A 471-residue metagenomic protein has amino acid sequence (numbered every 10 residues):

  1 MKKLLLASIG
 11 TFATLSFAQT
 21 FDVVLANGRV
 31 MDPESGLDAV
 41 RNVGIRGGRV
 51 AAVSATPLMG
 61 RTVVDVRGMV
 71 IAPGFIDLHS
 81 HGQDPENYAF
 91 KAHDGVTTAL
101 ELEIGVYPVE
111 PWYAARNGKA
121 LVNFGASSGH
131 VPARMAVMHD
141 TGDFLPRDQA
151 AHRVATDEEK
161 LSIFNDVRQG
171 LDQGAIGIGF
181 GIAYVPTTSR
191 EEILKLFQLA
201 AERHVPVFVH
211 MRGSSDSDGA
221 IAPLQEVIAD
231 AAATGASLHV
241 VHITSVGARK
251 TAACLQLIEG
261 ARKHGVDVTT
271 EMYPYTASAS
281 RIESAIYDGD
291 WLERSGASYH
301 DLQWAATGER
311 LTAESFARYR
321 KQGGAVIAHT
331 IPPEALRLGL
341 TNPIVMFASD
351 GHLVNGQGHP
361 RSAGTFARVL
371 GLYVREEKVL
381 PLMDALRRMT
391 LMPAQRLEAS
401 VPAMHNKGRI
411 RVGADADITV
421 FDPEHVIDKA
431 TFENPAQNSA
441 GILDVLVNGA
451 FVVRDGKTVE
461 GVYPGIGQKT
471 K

Functional and structural regions predicted by a protein language model:
A13-L15, F124: N-terminal signal peptide c-region/cleavage motif recognized by signal peptidases
F21-V24, V30-A72: Histidine-rich, glycine-flanked metal-binding segment
G28, H329-T330, R337-I344, S349-D350 (+1 more regions): C-terminal cap of metal-dependent C-N hydrolases
V30-N42, I327-T330, L336, E377-D384 (+1 more regions): Acidic, glycine-enriched loop/beta-strand segments at the rims of small-molecule binding/catalytic pockets
V66-I71, P85-G179, V266, Y275: Divalent-metal coordination cores built from histidine and acidic residues
G74-H81: Metallo-beta-lactamase
R134-D143, Q149-T188, I228-A232, S237 (+1 more regions): Active-site neighborhoods of metal-dependent hydrolases
K160, Q169-E226: Divalent metal-binding pocket/active-site signature
